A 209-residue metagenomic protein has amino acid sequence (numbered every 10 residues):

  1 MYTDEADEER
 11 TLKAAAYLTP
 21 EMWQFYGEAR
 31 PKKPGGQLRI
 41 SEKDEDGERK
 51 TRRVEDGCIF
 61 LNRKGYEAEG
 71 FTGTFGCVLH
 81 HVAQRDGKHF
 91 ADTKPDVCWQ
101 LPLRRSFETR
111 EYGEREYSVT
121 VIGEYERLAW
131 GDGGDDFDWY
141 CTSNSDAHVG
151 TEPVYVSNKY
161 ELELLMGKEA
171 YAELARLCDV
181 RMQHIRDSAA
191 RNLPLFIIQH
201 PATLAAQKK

Functional and structural regions predicted by a protein language model:
M1-K209: Short loop/turn segments that flank or connect secondary-structure elements
